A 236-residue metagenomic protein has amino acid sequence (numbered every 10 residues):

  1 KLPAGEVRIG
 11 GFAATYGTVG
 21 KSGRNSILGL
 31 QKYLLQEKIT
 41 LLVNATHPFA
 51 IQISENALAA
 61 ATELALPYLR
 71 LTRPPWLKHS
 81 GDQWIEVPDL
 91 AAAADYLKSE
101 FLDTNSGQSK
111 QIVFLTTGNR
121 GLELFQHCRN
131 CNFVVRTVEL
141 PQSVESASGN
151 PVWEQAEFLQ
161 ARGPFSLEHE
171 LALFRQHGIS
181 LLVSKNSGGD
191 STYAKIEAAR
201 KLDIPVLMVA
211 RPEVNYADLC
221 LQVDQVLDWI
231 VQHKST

Functional and structural regions predicted by a protein language model:
G5-L34, L159-H169: Glycine-rich, highly charged phosphate/nucleotide-binding loops
V7-R24, W84-A93, D218-W229: Short acidic-hydrophobic, aromatic-tinged amphipathic segments that line or gate anion-handling sites
I27-Y96: Glycine/small-residue-rich loop that forms an oxyanion/phosphate-binding "nest" at active or ligand-binding sites
K38-L41, I112, S180-L181: Structural motif
T62-L69, S109, K201-P205: A short helix->loop->beta-strand "cap" motif at the edges of active sites that frequently abuts
A93-L102, S109-V134: Internal active-site segments that recognize and position negatively charged phosphoryl groups and nucleotide moieties
Q126-G163: Histidine/lysine/aspartate-rich catalytic loop segments that bind and position anionic ligands
H177, K185-A198, V206-T236: C-terminal functional extensions of proteins
